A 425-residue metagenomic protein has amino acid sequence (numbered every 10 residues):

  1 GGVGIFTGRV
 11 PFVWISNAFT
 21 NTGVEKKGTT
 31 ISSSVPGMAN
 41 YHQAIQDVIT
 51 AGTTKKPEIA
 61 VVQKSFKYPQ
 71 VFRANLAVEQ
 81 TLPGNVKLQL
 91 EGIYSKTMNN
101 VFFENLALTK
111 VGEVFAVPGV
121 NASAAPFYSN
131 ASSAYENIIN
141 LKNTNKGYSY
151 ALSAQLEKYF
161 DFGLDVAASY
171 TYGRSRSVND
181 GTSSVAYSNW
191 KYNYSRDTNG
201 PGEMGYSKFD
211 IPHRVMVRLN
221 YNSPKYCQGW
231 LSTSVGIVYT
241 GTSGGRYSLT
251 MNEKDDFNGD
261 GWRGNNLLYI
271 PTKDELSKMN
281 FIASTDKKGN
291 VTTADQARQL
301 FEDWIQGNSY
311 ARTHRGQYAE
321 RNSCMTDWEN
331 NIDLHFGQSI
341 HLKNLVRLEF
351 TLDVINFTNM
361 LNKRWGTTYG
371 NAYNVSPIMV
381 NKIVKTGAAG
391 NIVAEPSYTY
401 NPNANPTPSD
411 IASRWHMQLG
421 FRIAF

Functional and structural regions predicted by a protein language model:
G1, V78, L90, L156 (+6 more regions): Membrane-embedded beta-strand positions of outer-membrane beta-barrel proteins
G2-K142, G316, D327, S397: Solvent-exposed loop/turn elements at secondary-structure boundaries
I5, Q80, A154, K158 (+3 more regions): Residue-level signature of outer-membrane beta-barrel architecture
V62, F72-L76, Y150-A154, H213-L219 (+2 more regions): Hydrophobic, lipid-facing positions within transmembrane beta-strands of outer-membrane proteins
G84-N85, G163, P224-T233, H341-F350: Short loop/turn motifs that connect adjacent beta-strands in outer-membrane beta-barrel proteins
E91-G229, S234-G244: Gram-negative outer-membrane beta-barrel transporters
D165, A412-F425: Outer-membrane beta-barrel "beta-signal"
S234-N344, N371-P406: Extracytoplasmic gating/loop element in the C-terminal half of outer-membrane beta-barrel translocons and assembly
